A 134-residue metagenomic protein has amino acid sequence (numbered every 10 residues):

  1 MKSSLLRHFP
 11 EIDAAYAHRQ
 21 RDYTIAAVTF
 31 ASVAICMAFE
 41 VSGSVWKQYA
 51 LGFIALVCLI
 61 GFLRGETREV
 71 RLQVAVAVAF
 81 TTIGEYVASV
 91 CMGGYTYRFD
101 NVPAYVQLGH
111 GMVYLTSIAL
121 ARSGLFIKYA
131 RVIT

Functional and structural regions predicted by a protein language model:
M1-T134: Aromatic-rich, lipid-facing transmembrane alpha helices and their immediate juxtamembrane interface loops in integral
